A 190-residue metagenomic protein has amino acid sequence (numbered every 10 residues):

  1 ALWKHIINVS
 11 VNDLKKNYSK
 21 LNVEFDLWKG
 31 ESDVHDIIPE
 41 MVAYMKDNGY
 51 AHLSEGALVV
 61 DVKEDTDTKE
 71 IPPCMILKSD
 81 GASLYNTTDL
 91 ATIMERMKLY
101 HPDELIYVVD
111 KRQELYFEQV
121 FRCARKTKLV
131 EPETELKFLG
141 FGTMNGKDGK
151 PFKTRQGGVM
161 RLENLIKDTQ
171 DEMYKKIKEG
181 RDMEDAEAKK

Functional and structural regions predicted by a protein language model:
L2-I6: Glycine- and acidic-residue-enriched helix-capping/strand-helix junction motifs
I7-K190: Alpha-helical recognition segments enriched in aromatics with Gly/Pro capping that present substrate-recognition
